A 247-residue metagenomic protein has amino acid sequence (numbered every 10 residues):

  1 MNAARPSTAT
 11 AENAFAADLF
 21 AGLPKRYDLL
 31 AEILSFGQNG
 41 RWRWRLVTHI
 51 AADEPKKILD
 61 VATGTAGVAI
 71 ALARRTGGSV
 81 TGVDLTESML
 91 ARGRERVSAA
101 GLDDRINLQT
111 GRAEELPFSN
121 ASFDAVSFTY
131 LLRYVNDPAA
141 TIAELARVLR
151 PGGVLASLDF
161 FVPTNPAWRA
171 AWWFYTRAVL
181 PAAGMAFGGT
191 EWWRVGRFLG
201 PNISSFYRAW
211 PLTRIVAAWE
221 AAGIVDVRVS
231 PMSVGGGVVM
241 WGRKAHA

Functional and structural regions predicted by a protein language model:
S35-K56: Conserved alpha-helix/loop element of class I SAM-dependent methyltransferases that forms part of the SAM/SAH-binding
K57-E115: Class I SAM-dependent methyltransferase SAM/SAH-binding core
E114-A125: A short acidic, Gly/Pro-enriched loop at the edge of an enzyme's catalytic core that lines a small-molecule cofactor
D124-P138: A short SAM/SAH-binding and catalytic strip from SAM-dependent methyltransferases
A139-P151: A short glycine-rich, Lys/Arg-flanked "PGG" loop and its adjoining helix->strand segment in the class I
G153-F160: Conserved beta-strand signature within the Rossmann-like core of class I S-adenosyl-L-methionine
V162-A218, R228: C-terminal alpha-helical "lid/dimerization" subdomain adjacent to the S-adenosyl-L-methionine
A222-A247: Core SAM-dependent methyltransferase catalytic element
